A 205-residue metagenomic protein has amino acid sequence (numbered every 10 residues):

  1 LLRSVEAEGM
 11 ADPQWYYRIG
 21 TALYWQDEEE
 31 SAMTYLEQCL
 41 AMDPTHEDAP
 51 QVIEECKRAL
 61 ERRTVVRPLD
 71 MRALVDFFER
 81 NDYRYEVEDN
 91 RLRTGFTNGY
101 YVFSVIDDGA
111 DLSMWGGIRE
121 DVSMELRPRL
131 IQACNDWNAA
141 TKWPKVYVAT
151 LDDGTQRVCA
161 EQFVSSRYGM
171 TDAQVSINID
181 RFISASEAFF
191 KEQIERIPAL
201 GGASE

Functional and structural regions predicted by a protein language model:
S4-V5, Q38-C39: Canonical positions in the second alpha-helix
G117-E161: Short, internal acidic amphipathic alpha-helical interface segments that mediate docking to partner proteins
